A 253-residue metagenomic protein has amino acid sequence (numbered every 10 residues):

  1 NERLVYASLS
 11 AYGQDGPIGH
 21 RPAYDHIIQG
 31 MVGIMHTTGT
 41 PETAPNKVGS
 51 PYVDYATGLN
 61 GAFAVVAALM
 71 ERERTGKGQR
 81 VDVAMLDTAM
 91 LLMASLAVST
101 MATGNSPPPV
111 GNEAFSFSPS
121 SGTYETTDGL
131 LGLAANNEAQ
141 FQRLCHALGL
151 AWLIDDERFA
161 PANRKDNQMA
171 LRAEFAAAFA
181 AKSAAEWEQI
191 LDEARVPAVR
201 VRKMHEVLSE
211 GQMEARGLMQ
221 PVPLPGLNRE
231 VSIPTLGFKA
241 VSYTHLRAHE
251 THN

Functional and structural regions predicted by a protein language model:
N1-L131, A135-N136: Active-site-adjacent "lid/gating" segments in soluble enzymes
D15, A89, P161-A162, V207-L208: Short secondary-structure capping/turn micro-motifs that flank functional sites
H20, R164-M169, E210-E214: Short secondary-structure transition/capping segments
G61-A68, L96, R143-A147, E174 (+1 more regions): Alpha-helical scaffold segments in soluble metabolic enzymes
P119-A194, A198: Aromatic-enriched alpha-helical interface/lid elements that frame and gate functional surfaces
A194-Y243: A glycine-rich dinucleotide-binding beta-alpha-beta segment and adjacent secondary-structure elements that constitute
T244-T251: Conserved small/polar residues in nucleotide/adenosyl-binding loops
